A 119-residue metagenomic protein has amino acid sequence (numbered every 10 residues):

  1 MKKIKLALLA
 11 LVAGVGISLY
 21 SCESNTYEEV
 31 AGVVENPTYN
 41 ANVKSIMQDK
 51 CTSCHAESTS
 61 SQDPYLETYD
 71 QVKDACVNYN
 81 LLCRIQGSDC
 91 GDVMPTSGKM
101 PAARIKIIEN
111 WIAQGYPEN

Functional and structural regions predicted by a protein language model:
M1-S21: Sec-dependent bacterial lipoprotein signal peptides
I4, C22-N119: Aromatic- and Gly/Pro-enriched helix-to-coil junctions and flexible linker segments
